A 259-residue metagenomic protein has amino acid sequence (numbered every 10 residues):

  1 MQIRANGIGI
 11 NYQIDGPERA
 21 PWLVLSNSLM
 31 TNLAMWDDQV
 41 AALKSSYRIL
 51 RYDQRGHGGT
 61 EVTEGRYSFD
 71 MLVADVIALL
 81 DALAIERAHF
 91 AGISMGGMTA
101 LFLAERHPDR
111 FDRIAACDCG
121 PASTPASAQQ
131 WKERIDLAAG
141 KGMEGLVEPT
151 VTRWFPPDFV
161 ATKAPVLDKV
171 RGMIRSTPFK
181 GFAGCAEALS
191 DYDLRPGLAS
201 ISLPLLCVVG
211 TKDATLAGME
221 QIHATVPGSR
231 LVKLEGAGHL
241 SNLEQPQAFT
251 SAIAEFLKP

Functional and structural regions predicted by a protein language model:
I8-V62: Conserved HGGG/HGGXW glycine-rich cap/lid loop of the alpha/beta-hydrolase fold
M71-A88: Conserved acidic catalytic loop of the alpha/beta-hydrolase fold
G92, G96, A100: Gly/Ala-rich beta-loop-alpha elbow adjacent to hydrolase catalytic centers
L101-R106, F111-G145: Flexible "cap/lid" loop of the alpha/beta hydrolase fold
P125-Q129, K141-A199: Conserved alpha/beta-hydrolase catalytic His-Asp/Glu region
I201, C207-V209: Short beta-strand/loop motif that positions the catalytic acidic residue of the alpha/beta-hydrolase fold
A214-M219: Conserved alpha/beta-hydrolase "acid-adjacent" motif
A237-P246, T250: Catalytic histidine-centered segment of alpha/beta-hydrolase-like enzymes
